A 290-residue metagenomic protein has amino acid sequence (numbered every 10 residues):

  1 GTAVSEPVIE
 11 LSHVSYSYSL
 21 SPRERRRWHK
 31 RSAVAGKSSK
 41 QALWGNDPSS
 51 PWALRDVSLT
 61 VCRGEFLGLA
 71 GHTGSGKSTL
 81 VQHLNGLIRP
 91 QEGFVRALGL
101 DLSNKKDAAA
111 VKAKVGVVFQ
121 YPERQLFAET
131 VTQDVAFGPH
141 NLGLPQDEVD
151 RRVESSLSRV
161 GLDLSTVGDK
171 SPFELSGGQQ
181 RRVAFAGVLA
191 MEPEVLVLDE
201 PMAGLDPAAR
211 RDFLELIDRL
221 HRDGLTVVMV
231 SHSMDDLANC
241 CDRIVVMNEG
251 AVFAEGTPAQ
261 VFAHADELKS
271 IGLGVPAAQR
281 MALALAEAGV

Functional and structural regions predicted by a protein language model:
A70-H72: The feature captures the beta-strand-to-loop junction immediately N-terminal to the Walker
N85: Helix-to-loop junction immediately C-terminal to a conserved catalytic motif
G93-S103, V111: Conserved ABC transporter NBD signature motif
S171-L175, Q179: Conserved ABC ATPase signature
E192: Conserved catalytic motifs of ABC-family nucleotide-binding domains
L196-D199: Catalytic Walker B motif of ABC-type/P-loop ATPase nucleotide-binding domains
